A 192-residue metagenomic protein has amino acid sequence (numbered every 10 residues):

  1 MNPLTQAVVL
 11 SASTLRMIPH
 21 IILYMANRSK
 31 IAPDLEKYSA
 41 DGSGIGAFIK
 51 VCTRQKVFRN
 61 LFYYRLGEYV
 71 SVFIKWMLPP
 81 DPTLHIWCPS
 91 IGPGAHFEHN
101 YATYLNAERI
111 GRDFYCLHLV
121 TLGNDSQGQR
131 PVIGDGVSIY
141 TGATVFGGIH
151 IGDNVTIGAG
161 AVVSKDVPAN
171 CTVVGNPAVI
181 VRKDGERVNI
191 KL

Functional and structural regions predicted by a protein language model:
M1-D81, V188-L192: Terminal amphipathic alpha-helical/low-complexity segments used for targeting or macromolecular assembly
L78-V181: Structural signal for interior beta-strand "rungs" in well-ordered beta-sheet cores of soluble enzyme domains
P177-L192: Short, basic/aromatic-enriched C-terminal tail that caps enzymatic domains
